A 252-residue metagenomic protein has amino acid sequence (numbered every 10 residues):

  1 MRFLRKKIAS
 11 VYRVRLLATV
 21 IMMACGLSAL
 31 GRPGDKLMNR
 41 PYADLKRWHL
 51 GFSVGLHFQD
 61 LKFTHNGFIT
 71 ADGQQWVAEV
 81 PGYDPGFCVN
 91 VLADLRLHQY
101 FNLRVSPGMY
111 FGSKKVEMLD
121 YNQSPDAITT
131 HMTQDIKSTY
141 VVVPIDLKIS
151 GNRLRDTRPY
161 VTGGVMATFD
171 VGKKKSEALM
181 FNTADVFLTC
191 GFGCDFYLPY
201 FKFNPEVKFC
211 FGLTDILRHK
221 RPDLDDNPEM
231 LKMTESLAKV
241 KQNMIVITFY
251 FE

Functional and structural regions predicted by a protein language model:
M1-D44, E252: Cleavable N-terminal export/targeting peptides
L30-P85, M244, Y250-E252: Short glycine/proline- and aromatic-enriched beta-strand/turn motifs that initiate or cap beta-hairpins
L45, H98-Y100, N152-D156, Y197-F201 (+1 more regions): Outer-membrane beta-barrel channels and translocator barrels
K46-W48, Y83-F87, K137-V143, T157 (+2 more regions): Residues that define the transmembrane beta-barrel architecture of outer-membrane proteins
F52-L56, F87-L95, P107-M109, V143-G151 (+5 more regions): Residues on the lipid-exposed face of transmembrane beta-strands in outer-membrane beta-barrel proteins
H57-L61, Y110-K114, M166-G172, C210-I216: Structural signature of outer-membrane beta-barrel domains
T64-V80, G112-I136, V171-F181, L217-L237: Flexible, solvent-exposed loop segments that connect beta-strands
T183, P199-E252: Predominantly the C-terminal beta-signal and adjacent terminal strand-loop region of outer-membrane beta-barrel
